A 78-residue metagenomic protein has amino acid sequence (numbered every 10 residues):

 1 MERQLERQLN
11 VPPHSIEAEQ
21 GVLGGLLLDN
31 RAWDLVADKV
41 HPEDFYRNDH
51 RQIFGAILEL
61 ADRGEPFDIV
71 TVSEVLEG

Functional and structural regions predicted by a protein language model:
M1-G78: Noncatalytic partner-interaction/assembly domains of nucleic-acid and motor enzyme complexes, especially the accessory
